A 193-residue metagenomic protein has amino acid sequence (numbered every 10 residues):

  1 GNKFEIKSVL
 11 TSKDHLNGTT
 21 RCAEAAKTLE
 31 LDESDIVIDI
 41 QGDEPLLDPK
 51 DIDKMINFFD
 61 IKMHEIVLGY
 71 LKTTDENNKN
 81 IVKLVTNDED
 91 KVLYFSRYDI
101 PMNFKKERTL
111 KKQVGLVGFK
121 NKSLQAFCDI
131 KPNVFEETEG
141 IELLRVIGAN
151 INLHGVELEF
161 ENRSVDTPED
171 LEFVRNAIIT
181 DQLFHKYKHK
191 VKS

Functional and structural regions predicted by a protein language model:
N2-I40, L46-K54: Short phosphate-binding loop-to-helix
K7, K91, N152-H154: Conserved beta-strand segments of alpha/beta enzyme cores
L10-T11, D39, L68-G69, K83 (+2 more regions): Structural signal for conserved beta-strand scaffold positions within catalytic alpha/beta enzyme cores
D14-T19, T74-D75, N162-S164: A short acidic, often aromatic-flanked loop/helix-cap motif at beta-alpha or helix-coil junctions that lines enzyme
E33-S34, I61-H64, I151: Short, high-confidence coil segments that cap the C-terminus of an alpha-helix and link into the following beta-strand
L47-N133: Conserved core of the sugar-phosphate nucleotidyltransferase
R108-S193: Conserved alpha/beta core of the MobA/IspD/sugar-nucleotide pyrophosphorylase nucleotidyltransferase superfamily
